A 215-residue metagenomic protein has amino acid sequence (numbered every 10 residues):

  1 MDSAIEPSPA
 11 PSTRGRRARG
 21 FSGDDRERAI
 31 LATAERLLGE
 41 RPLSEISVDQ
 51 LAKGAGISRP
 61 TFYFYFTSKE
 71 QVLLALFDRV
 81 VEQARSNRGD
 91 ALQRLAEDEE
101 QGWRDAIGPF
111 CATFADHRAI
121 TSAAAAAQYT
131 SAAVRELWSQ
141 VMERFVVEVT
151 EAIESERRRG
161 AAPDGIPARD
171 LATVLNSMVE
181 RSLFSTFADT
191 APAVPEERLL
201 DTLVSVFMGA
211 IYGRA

Functional and structural regions predicted by a protein language model:
M1-D25, D164-G165, A215: N-terminal intrinsically disordered/low-complexity leader segments
G23-A34, L51, V72, L76-A84 (+1 more regions): Generic hydrophobic, amphipathic alpha-helix propensity
A29, L37-Q71, A75: Helix-turn-helix
A75, G89-D116, A168-L175, L200: Hydrophobic alpha-helical connector segments
R88-L95, T121-Q128, E156, S182 (+1 more regions): Secondary-structure edge/capping motif, primarily at the C-terminal ends of alpha-helices and the immediately following
E100-A125, R144-E151, N176, E180: Helical hydrophobic small-molecule/effector-binding pocket
R118-E148, D170, A193: Short secondary-structure transition hinges
R135, R157-V204, R214-A215: Hydrophobic/aromatic-rich alpha-helical bundle segments in the mid-to-C-terminal region
